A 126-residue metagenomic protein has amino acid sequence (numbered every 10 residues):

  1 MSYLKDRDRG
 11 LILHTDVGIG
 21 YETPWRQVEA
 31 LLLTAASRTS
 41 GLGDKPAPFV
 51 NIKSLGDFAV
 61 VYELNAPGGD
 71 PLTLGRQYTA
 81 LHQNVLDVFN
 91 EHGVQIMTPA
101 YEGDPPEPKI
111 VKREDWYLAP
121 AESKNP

Functional and structural regions predicted by a protein language model:
M1-D6, L11, D16-T23, L33 (+2 more regions): Solvent-exposed, non-transmembrane regulatory segments of membrane-associated proteins
